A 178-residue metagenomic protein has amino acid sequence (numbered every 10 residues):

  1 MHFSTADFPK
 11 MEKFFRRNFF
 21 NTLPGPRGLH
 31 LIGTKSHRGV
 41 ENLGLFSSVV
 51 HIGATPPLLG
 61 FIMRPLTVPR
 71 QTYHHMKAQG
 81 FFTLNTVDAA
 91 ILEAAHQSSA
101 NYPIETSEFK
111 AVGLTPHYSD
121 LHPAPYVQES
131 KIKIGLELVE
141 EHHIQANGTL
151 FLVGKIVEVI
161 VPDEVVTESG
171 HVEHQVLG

Functional and structural regions predicted by a protein language model:
M1-G178: Basic, polyanion-binding surface patches
